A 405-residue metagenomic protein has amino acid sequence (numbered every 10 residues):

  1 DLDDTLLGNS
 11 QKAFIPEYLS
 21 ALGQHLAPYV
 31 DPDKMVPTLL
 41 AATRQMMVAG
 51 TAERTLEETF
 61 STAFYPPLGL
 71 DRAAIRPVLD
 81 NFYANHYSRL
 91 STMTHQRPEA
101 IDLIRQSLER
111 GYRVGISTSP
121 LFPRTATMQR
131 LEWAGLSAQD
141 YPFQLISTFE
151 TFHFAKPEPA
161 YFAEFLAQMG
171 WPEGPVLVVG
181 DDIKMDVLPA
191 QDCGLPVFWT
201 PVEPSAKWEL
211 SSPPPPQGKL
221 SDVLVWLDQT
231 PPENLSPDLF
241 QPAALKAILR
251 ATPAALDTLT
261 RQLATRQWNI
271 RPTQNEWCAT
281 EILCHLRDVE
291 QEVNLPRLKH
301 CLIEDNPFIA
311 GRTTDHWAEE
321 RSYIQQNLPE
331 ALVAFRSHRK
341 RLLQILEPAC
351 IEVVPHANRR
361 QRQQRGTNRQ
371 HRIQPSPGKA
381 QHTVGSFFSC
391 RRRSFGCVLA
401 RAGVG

Functional and structural regions predicted by a protein language model:
D3-T38: Active-site neighborhood of HAD-like aspartate-dependent phosphohydrolases
P16-P28, R54-D71, W317-A318: Helix-loop "lid/cap" segments that line or gate small-molecule binding pockets
V36-N85: A metal-dependent, Asp-based hydrolase signature
N85-T94, E150: Surface-exposed cleft-lining segments at the edges of enzyme active sites
I101, R105-L108, S117-F122, T127-A247: Asp-based, Mg2+/Mn2+-dependent phosphohydrolase catalytic module
D222-A279, Q291-G366, K379-Q381, F387-F388 (+1 more regions): Aromatic-glycine hotspot motif
L399-V404: Short, intrinsically disordered C-terminal tails of secreted or membrane-associated proteins
